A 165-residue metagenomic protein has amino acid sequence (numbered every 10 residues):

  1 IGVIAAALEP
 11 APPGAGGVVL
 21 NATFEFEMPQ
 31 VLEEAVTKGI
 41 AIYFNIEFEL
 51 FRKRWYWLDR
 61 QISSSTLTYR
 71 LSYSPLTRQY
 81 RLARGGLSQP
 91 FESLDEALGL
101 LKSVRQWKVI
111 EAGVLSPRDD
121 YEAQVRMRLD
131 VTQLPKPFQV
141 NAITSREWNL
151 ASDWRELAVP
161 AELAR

Functional and structural regions predicted by a protein language model:
I1-I42: N-terminal onset of structured domains
A6-E9, L58, E111-V114: Beta-strand-rich interaction surfaces with strong enrichment in secreted/lumenal proteins
P10-V18, Y73-R78, G113-E122: A short, structured loop/turn motif at beta-sheet edges
E27-A35, K53-W57, V131-Q139: Short, cysteine-centered beta-strand-loop-beta hairpins and adjacent loop/turn segments enriched in charged/polar
E27-E33, G99-S116: Signal that preferentially marks extracellular ectodomain short beta-strand elements of beta-sandwich modules
A35-G99: Structured domain cores in non-transmembrane regions
G113-R165: Glycine-rich, aromatic-bearing surface loops/beta-hairpins
